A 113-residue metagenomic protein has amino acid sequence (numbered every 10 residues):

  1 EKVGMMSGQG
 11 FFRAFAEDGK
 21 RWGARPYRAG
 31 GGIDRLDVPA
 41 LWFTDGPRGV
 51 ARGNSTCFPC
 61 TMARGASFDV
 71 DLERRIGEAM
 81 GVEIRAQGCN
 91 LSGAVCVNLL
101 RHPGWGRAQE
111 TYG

Functional and structural regions predicted by a protein language model:
E1-G113: N-terminal beta-rich core of secreted/periplasmic extracellular enzymes
